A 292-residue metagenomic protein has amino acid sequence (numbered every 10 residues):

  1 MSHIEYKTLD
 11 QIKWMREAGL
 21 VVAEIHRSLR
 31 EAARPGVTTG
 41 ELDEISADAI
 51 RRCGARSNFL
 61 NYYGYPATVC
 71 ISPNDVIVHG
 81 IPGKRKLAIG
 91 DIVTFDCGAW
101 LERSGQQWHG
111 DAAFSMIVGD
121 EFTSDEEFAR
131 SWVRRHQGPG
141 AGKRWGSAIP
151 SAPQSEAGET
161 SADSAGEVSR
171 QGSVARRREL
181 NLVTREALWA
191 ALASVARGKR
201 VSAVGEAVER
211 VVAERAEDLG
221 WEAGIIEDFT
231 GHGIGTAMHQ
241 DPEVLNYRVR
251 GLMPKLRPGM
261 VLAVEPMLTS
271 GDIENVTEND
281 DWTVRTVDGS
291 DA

Functional and structural regions predicted by a protein language model:
M1-A292: Active-site neighborhoods and metal-handling regions in enzymes and metal-associated proteins
